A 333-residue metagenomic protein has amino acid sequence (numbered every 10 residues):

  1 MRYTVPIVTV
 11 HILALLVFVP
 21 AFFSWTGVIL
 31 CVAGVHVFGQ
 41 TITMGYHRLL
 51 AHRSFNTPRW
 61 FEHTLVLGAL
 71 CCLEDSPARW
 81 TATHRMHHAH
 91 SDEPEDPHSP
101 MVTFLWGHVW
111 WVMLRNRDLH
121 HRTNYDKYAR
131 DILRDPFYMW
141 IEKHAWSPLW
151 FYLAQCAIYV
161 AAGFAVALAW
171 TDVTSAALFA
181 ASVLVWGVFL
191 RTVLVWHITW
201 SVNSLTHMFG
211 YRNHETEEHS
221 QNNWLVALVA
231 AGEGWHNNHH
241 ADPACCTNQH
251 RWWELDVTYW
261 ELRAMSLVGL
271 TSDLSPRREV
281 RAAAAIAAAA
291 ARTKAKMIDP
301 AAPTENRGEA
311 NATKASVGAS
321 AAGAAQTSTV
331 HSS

Functional and structural regions predicted by a protein language model:
M1-W200, W235, C245-S333: Non-catalytic, topology-defining segments of multipass membrane proteins
T41, T206, L228: Short glycine- and Lys/Arg-enriched binding-loop motifs that mark or flank ligand-binding interfaces
R48, S204, M208, H240: Catalytic glutamate of the conserved HExxH
A129-F137, A180, F209-W235, A241-D242: Active-site-proximal inter-transmembrane loops
V195-N213: C-terminal accessory segments of proteins
